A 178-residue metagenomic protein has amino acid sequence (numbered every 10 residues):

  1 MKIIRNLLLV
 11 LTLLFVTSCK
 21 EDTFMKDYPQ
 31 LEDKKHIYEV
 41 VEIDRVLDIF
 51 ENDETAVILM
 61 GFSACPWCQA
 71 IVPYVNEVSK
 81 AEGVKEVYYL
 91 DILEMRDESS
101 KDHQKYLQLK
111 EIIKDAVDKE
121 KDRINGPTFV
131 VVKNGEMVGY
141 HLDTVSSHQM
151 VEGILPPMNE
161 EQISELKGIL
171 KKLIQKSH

Functional and structural regions predicted by a protein language model:
K2-V10: Sec-dependent signal peptide recognition, specifically the positively charged N-region followed immediately by
F15-S18: C-terminal motif of bacterial Sec signal peptides marking the signal peptidase cleavage site
K20-E54, G153-H178: N-terminal leader/targeting and pre-domain segments
E51-S63, V75: Short active-site neighborhood of thiol/selenol oxidoreductases, capturing the structured segment around
M60, V84-L109: Thiol-based oxidoreductase modules, predominantly thioredoxin-like and allied folds used for disulfide exchange
C65-C68, F129: The canonical Cys-X-X-Cys-His
Q69-E82: Typically the conserved alpha-helix immediately C-terminal to a functionally engaged Cys/Sec in thioredoxin-like
D122-H178: Non-catalytic, surface beta->alpha helical segment in thiol-disulfide oxidoreductase systems
